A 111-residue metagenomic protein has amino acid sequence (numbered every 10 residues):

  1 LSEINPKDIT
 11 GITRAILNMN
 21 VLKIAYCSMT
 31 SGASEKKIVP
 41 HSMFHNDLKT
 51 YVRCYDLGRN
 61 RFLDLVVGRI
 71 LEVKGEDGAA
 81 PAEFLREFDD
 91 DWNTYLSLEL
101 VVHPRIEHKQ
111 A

Functional and structural regions predicted by a protein language model:
L1-C27: Bulky hydrophobic/aromatic content
K7, I38, L65: Short, well-structured alpha-helical interface segments that form or flank functional binding sites
I12-M19, F44-D47, E83-S97: Short, surface-exposed loop and linker segments with low hydrophobicity and enrichment for Pro/Ser/Thr
L17-M19, I24-D56: Loop-centered beta-sheet repeat module
R53-A111: Surface-exposed, charged, gly/pro-rich loop-and-adjacent secondary-structure segments at domain edges
